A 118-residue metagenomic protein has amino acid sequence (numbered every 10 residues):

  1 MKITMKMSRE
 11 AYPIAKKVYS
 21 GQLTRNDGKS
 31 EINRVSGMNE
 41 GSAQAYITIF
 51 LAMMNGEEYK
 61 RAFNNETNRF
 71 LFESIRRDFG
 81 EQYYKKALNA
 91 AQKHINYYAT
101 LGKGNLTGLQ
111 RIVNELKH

Functional and structural regions predicted by a protein language model:
M5-N26: Short, amphipathic alpha-helical "recognition" segments used to contact nucleic acids or chromatin
E10, I14, F70-S74, A90-Y97 (+1 more regions): Charge-rich, solvent-exposed alpha-helical interaction surfaces
N33-A45: Short, basic interhelical loop/turn and adjoining N-cap of the next helix at nucleic-acid- or acidic-partner-contacting
M38-N39, G56-K60, F79-Q82: Short acidic, glycine/proline-enriched loop segments that cap or flank alpha-helices
I47, L51: DNA major-groove recognition helix of helix-turn-helix
G56-E73: Short Lys/Arg-enriched helix C-cap and helix-to-coil transition segments that create basic nucleic-acid-contact patches
F79-H118: Helix-turn-helix/homeodomain-like alpha-helical modules used for DNA recognition and transcription-factor dimerization
